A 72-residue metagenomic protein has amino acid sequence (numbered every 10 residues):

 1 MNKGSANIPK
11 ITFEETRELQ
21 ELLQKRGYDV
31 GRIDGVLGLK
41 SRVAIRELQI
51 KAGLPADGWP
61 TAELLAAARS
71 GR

Functional and structural regions predicted by a protein language model:
M1-R72: Cell-envelope/ECM-targeting effectors and their regulatory/trafficking segments
